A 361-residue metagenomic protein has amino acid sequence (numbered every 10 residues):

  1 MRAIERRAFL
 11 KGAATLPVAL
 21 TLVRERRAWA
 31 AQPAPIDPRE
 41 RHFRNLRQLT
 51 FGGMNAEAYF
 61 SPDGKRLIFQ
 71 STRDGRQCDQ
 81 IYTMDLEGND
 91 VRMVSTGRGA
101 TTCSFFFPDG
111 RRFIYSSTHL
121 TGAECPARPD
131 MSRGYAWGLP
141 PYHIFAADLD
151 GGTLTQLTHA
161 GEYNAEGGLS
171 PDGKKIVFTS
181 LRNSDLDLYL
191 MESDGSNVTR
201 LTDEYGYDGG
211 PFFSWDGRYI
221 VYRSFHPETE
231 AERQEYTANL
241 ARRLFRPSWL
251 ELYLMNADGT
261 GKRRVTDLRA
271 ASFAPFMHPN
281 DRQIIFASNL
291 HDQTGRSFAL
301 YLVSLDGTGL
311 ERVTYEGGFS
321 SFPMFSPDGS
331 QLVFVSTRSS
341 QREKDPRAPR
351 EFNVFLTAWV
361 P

Functional and structural regions predicted by a protein language model:
M1-P17: N-terminal secretory signal peptides and thylakoid transit peptides that target proteins across membranes
W29-F43: Blade/loop signatures of beta-propeller domains
F51-M54, S71-I81, T96-T101, S116-I144 (+8 more regions): A flexible loop/linker signature enriched in serine peptidases of the S9 family
P62-D63, P108-D109, P171-D172, W215-D216 (+2 more regions): Residue-level detector of Asp-centered blade-edge/turn motifs that repeat once per structural unit in beta-propeller
D85-N89, D148-G152, E192-S196, N256-T260 (+2 more regions): Short loop/turn segments that connect beta-strands within beta-propeller blades
D90-P108, R112: Blade-loop segments of beta-propeller domains
